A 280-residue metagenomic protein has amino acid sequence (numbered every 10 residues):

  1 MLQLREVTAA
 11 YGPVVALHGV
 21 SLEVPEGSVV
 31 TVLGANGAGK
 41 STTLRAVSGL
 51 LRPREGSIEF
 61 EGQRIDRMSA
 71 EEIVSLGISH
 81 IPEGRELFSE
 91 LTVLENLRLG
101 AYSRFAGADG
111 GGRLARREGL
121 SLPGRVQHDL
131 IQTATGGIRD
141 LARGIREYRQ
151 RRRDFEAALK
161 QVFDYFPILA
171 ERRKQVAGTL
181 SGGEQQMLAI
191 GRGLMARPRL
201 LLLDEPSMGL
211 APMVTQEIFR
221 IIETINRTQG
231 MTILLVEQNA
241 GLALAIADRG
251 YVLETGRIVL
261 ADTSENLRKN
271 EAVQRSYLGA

Functional and structural regions predicted by a protein language model:
M1-A280: Glycine-rich phosphate-binding loops of nucleotide-dependent enzymes
